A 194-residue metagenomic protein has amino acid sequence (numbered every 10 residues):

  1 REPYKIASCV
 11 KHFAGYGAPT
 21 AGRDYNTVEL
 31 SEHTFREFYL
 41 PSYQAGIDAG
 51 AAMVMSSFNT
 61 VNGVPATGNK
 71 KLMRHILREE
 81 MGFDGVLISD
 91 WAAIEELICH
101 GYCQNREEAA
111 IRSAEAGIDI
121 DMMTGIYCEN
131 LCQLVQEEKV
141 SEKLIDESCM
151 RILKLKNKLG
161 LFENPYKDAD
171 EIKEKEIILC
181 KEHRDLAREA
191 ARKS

Functional and structural regions predicted by a protein language model:
R1-S194: Glycoside hydrolase catalytic-domain context in secreted enzymes
